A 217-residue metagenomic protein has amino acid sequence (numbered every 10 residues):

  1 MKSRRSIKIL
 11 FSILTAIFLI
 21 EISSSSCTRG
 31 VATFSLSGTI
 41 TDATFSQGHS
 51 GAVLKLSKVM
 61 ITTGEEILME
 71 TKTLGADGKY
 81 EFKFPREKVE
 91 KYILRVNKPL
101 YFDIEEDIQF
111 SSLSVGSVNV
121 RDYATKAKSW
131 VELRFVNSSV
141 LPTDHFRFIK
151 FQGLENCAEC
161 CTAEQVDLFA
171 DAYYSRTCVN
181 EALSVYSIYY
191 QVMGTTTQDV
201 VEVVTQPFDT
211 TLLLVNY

Functional and structural regions predicted by a protein language model:
M1-S12, A16-Q47: Bacterial Sec-dependent N-terminal signal peptides
S35, G51-V53, K91-I93, W130 (+2 more regions): Exposed beta-strand and adjacent loop surfaces of beta-rich binding modules that mediate intermolecular recognition
L36-D42, S129-S138: A short, amphipathic beta-strand motif
F45-T62, S139-A158: Short, ordered, surface-exposed loop/turn motifs in non-cytosolic proteins
T62-K79, E155-D171: Short, acidic Ser/Thr/Gly-rich low-complexity loop/linker segments typical of extracellular and cell-surface proteins
A76-I93, Q165-Q191, V215-Y217: Short Pro-Gly-centered beta-turn/loop motif in secreted/extracellular proteins
P85-S114, Y190-D199: A short, solvent-exposed loop/turn motif at the edges and junctions of modular extracellular/periplasmic domains
Q109-K128, E132, T197-Y217: Extracellular beta-sheet/turn segments enriched in Thr/Pro/Gly and aliphatic residues
